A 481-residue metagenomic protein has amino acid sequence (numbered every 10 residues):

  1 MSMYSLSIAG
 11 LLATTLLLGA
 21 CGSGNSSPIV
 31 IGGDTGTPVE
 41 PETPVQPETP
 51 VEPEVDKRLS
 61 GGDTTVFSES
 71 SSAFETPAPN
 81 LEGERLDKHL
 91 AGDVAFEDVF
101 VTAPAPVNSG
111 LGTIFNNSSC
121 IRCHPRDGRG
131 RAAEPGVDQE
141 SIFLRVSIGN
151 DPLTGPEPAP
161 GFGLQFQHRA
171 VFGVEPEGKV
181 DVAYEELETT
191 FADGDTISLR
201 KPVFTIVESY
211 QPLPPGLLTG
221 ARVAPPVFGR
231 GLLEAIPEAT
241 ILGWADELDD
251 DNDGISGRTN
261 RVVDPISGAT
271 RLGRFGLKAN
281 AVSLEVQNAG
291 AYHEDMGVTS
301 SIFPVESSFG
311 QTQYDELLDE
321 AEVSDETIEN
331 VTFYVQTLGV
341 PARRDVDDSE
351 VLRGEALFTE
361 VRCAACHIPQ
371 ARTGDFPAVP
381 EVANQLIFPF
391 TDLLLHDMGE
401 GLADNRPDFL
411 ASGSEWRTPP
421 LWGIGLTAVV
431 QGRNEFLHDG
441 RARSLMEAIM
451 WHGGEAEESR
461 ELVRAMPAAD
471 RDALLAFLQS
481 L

Functional and structural regions predicted by a protein language model:
M1-G10: Bacterial N-terminal signal peptides that target proteins for export
A13: PRPP-associated nucleotide enzymes
L18-A20: C-terminal motif of bacterial Sec signal peptides marking the signal peptidase cleavage site
G22-L481: Periplasmic c-type cytochrome electron-transfer domains
